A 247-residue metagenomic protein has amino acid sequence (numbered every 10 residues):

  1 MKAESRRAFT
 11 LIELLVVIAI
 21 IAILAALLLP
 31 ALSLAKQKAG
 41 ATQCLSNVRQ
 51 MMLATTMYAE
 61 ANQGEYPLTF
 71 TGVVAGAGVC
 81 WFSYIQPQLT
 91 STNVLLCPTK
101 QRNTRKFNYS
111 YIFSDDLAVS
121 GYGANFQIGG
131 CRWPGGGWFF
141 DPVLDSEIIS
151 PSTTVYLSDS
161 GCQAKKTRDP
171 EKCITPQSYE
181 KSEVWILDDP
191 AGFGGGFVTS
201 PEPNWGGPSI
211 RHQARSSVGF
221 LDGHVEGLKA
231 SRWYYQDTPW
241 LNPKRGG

Functional and structural regions predicted by a protein language model:
K2-S46: Amphipathic alpha-helical segments typified by the pilin-like N-terminal helix that continues immediately C-terminal
T42-G247: Short, well-structured segments within or immediately adjacent to enzyme catalytic domains that line ligand-binding
